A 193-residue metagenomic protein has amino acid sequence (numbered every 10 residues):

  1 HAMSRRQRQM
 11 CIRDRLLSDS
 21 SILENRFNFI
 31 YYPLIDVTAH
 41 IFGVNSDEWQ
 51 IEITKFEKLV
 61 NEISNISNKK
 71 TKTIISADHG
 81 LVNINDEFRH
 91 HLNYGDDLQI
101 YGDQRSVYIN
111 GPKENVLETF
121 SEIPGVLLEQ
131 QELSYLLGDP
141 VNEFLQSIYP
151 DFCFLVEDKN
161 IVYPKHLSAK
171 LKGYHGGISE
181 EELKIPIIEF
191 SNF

Functional and structural regions predicted by a protein language model:
H1-D14: Single conserved hydrophobic/aromatic residue that forms the stacking wall/gate of nucleotide- or nucleobase-binding
L16-L17, S21, I35-T71: A long, amphipathic alpha-helix that forms part of the scaffold/cap immediately adjacent to metal-dependent active
N25-F29, K70-K72: Residue-level preference for the first positions of well-ordered beta-strands
F29-P33, L155: Short beta-strand segments
L34-V37, G80-V82, K159-I161, F193: Short, solvent-exposed loop/turn segments at secondary-structure junctions
V60, I75-H79, I187: DG-centered beta-turn motif at the end of beta-strands
K69-E114, L127-L128: A beta-strand-loop signature enriched in Asp, Gly, Thr, and Trp that corresponds to the sialidase/neuraminidase Asp-box
I100-F193: Active-site neighborhoods of enzymes that stabilize oxyanions during catalysis
